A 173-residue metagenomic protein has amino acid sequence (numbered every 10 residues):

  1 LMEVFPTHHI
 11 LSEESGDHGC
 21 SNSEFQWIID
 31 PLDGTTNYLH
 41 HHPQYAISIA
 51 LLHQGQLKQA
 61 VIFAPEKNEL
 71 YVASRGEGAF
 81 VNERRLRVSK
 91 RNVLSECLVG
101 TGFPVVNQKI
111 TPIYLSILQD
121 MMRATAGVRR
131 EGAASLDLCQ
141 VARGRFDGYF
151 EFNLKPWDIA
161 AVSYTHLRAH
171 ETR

Functional and structural regions predicted by a protein language model:
L1, T35, A64, A73 (+3 more regions): Residue-level signal for inorganic ion chemistry
L1-Q54, V61: Flexible, acidic active-site loops/lids enriched in D/E/S/T/G that coordinate Mg2+ and/or position polar
E14, F103, F152-L154: Short secondary-structure boundary segments
I49-L138: Acidic beta-strand-loop-alpha-helix segment within the catalytic core of divalent metal-dependent phosphate-processing
R143-G148: Alpha-to-beta junction loops
W157: Acidic donor-binding loop at a coil-to-helix junction in glycosyltransferase catalytic cores that engages
A160-S163: Acidic, divalent-metal-coordinating active-site segment for phosphoryl/phosphodiester hydrolysis, typified by short
T165-T172: Conserved small/polar residues in nucleotide/adenosyl-binding loops
